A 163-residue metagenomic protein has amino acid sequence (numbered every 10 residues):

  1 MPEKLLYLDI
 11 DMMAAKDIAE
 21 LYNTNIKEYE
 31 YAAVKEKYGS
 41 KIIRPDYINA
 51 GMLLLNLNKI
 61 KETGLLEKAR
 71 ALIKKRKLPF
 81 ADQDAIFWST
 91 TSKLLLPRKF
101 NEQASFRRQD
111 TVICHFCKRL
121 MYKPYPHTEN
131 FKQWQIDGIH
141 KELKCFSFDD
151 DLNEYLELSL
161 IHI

Functional and structural regions predicted by a protein language model:
M1-K37, P45, L54-L55: GT-A fold catalytic core of metal-dependent nucleotide-sugar glycosyltransferases, centered on the diacidic
Y38-G39, I43, A104-F106: Active site of divalent-metal-dependent phosphoester/diester hydrolases
I43-P45, W88: Short, conserved, surface-exposed binding loops centered on an aromatic residue
A50, L55-L160: A glycosyltransferase accessory/donor-loop signature
